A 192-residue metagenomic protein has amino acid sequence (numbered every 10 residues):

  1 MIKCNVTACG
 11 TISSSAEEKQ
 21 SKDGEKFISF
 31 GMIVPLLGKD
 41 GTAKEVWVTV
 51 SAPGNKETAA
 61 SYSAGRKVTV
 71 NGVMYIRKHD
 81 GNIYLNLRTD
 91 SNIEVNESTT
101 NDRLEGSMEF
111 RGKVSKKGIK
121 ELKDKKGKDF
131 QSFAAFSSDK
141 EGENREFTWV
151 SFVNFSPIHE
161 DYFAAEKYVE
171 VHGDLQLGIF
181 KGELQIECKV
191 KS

Functional and structural regions predicted by a protein language model:
M1-S192: Single-stranded nucleic acid-binding surfaces, predominantly the OB-fold ssDNA-binding core
